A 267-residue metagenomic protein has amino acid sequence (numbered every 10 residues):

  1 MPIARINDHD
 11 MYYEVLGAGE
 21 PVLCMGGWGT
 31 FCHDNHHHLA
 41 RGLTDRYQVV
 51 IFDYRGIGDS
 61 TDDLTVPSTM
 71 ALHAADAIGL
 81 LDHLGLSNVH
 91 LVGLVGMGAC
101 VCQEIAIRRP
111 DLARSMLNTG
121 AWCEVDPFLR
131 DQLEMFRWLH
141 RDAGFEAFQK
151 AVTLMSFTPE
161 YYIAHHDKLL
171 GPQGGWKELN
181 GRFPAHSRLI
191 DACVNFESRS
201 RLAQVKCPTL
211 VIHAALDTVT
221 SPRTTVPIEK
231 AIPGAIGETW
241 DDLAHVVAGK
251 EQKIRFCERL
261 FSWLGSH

Functional and structural regions predicted by a protein language model:
I6-D62: Conserved HGGG/HGGXW glycine-rich cap/lid loop of the alpha/beta-hydrolase fold
I51-V92: Active-site loop/oxyanion-hole signature of alpha/beta-hydrolase fold enzymes
Q103, I107, A113-A143: Flexible "cap/lid" loop of the alpha/beta hydrolase fold
P127-L129, E146-F196, R201: Conserved alpha/beta-hydrolase catalytic His-Asp/Glu region
V205, V211-H213: Short beta-strand/loop motif that positions the catalytic acidic residue of the alpha/beta-hydrolase fold
C207, S221-I228: Short alpha-helix in the alpha/beta-hydrolase fold that links the catalytic acid
L216-T220: Acidic catalytic loop of the alpha/beta-hydrolase fold
A235-H267: Catalytic active-site module of serine/aspartate enzymes centered on a nucleophile-bearing elbow/loop
